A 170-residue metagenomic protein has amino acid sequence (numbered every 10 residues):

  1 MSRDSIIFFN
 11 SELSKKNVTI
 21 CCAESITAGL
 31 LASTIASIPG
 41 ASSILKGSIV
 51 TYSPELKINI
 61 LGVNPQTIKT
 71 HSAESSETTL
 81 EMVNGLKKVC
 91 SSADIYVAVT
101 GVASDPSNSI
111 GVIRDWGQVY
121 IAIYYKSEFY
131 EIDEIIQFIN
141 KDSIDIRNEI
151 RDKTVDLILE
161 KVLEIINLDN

Functional and structural regions predicted by a protein language model:
M1-N170: Short alpha-helical segments enriched in small residues
